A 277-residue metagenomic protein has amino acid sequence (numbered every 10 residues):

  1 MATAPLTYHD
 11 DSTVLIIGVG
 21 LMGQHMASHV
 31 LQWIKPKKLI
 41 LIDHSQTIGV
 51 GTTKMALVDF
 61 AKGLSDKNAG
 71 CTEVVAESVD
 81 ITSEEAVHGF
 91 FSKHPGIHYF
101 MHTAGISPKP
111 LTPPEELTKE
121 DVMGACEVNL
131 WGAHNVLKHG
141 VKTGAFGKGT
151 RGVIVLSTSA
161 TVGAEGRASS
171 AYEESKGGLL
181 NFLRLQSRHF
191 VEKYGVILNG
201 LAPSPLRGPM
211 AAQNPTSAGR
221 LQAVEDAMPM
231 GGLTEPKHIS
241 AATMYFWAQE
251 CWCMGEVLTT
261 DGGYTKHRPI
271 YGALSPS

Functional and structural regions predicted by a protein language model:
A2-I40: Canonical Rossmann dinucleotide-binding motif of NAD(H)/NADP(H)-dependent dehydrogenases/reductases, specifically
A27-S28, Q32, V128-K148, S187-E192 (+2 more regions): Amphipathic alpha-helical dimer-interface segment in Rossmann-like NAD(P)H-dependent oxidoreductases
T53, K193, G200-A227, R268-S277: A glycine/serine/threonine-rich, flexible loop-to-helix segment that serves as the NAD(P) cofactor-binding "lid"
G105-M123, K148, A168-A171, A212-T216 (+1 more regions): Conserved mid-core segment of classical short-chain dehydrogenase/reductases
I106, R151-E192, P205, Y264: Catalytic loop of short-chain dehydrogenase/reductase
E115-H134, L179, M230: Catalytic Tyr-X3-Lys loop
E192-I197, C253-E256: Short, small/polar-rich loop/turn modules that mediate ligand/substrate recognition or access, typified
G232-T260, T265-K266: C-terminal substrate-recognition "lid" of short-chain dehydrogenase/reductases
